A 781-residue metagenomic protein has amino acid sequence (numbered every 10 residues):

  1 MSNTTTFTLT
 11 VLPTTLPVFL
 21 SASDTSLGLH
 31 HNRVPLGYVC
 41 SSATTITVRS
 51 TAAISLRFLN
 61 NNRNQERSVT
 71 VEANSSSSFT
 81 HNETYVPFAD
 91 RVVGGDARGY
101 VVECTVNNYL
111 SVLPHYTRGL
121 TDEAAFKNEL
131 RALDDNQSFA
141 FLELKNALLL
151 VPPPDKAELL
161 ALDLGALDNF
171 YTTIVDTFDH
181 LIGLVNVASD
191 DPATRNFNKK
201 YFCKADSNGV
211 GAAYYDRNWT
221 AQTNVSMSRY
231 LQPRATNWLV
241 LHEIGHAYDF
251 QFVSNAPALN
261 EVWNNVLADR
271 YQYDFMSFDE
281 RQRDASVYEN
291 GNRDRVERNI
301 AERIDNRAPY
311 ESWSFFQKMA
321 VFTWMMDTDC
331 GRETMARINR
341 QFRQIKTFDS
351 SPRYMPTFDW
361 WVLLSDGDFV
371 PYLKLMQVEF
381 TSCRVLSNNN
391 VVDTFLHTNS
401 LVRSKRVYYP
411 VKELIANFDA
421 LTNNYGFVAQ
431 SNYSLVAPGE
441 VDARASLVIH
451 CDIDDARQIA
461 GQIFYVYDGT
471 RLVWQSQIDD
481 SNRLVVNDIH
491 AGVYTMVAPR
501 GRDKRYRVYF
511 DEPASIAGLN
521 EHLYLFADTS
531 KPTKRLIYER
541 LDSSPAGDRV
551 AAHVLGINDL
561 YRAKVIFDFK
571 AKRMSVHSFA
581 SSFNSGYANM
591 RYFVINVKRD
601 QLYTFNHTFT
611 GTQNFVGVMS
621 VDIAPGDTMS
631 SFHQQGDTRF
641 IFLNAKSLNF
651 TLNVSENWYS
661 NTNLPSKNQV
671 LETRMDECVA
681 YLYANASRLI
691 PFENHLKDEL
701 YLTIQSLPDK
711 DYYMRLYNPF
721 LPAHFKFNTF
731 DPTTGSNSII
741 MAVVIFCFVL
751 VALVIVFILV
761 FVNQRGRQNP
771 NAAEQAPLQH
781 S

Functional and structural regions predicted by a protein language model:
M1-T4, P352-I566, R573-H577, N657-W658 (+5 more regions): Beta/coil-rich, acidic/histidine-enriched accessory regions frequently appended to metallopeptidases
R33-S41, T51-C203: Zn2+-dependent metallopeptidase catalytic core
A52-N64, R340, R457-L472, S578-N606: Extended low-complexity, serine/threonine- and proline-enriched intrinsically disordered segments
S77-F79, S481-D488, N614-S620: Short, surface-exposed beta-strand/beta-hairpin micro-motifs centered on an aromatic residue
N128-D327, M335-D349, T357: Catalytic cores of extracellular degradative/oxidative enzymes
T729-C747: Extracellular juxtamembrane-to-transmembrane boundary of type I single-pass membrane glycoproteins
V749-R765: Single-pass type I membrane-protein transmembrane alpha-helix
R765-S781: Intrinsically disordered cytoplasmic terminal tails of membrane proteins
